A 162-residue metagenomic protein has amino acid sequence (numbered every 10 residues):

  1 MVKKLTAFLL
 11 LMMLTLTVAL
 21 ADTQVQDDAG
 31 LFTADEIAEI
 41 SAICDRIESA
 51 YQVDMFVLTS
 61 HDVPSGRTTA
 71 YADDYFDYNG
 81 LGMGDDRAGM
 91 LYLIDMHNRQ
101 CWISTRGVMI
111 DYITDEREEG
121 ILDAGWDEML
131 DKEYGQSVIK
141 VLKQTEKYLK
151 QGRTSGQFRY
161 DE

Functional and structural regions predicted by a protein language model:
M1-V2: N-terminal secretory signal peptides that target proteins for export/translocation
L5-T6, A21: Residue-level detector of intrinsically disordered/flexible regions characterized by low predicted structural confidence
A7-T17: Bacterial N-terminal signal peptides
L20-E162: Folded, non-transmembrane soluble domains that reside on the lumenal/extracytoplasmic side of membranes
